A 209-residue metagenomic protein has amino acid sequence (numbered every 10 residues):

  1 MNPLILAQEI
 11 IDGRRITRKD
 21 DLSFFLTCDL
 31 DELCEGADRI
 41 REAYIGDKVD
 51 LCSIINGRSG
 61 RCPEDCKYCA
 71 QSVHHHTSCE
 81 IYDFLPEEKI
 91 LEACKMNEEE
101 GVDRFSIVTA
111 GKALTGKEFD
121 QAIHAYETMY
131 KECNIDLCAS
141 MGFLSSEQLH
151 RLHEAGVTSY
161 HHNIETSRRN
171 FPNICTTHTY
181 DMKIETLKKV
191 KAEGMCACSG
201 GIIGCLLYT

Functional and structural regions predicted by a protein language model:
M1-D31: Auxiliary Fe-S-binding modules of radical SAM enzymes
I10-I11, F25-L26, R41-Y44, K191: Hydrophobic residues in alpha-helical segments
F25, I54, S140-M141: Small/polar loops that bind or transfer phosphate-bearing groups
C28, G57, F143-L144: Short beta->alpha linker loops
C34-H75, Y82-S106: N-terminal pre-triad scaffold of radical SAM enzymes
G57, I203-G204: Hydrophobic pocket-lining residues within nucleotide cofactor-binding pockets
H74-A93, N97-I203: Core AdoMet radical
Y208-T209: Conserved small/polar residues in nucleotide/adenosyl-binding loops
